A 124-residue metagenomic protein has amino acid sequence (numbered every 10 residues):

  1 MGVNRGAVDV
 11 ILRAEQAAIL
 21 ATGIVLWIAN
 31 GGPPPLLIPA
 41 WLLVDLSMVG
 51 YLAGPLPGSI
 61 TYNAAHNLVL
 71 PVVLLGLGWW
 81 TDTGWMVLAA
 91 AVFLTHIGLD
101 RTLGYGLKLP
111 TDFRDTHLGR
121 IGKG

Functional and structural regions predicted by a protein language model:
M1-G124: N-terminal membrane-targeting hydrophobic helices
